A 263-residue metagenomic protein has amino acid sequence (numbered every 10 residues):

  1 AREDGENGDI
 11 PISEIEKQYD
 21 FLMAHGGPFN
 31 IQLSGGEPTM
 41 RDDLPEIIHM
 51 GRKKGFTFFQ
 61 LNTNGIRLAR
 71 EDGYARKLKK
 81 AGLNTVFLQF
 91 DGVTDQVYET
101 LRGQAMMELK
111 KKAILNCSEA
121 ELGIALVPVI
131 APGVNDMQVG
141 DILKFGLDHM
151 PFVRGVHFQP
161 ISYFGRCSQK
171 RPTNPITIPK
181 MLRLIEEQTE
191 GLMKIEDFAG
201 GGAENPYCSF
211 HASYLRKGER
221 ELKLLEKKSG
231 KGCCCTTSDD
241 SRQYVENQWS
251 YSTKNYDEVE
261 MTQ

Functional and structural regions predicted by a protein language model:
A1-T63, R67-A69, G73: Conserved alpha-helical substructure of the radical SAM core
R2-G5, T94-T100, R166-Q169: A short acidic, helix-capping loop that chelates divalent metal ions and anchors anionic groups
G5-I12, T100-M107, P132: Flexible, glycine- and charge-enriched loops at secondary-structure boundaries
M23-A24, R52, K79, L147-H149: Non-catalytic positions within long, well-ordered alpha-helices that form the structural scaffold/packing of enzyme
G26, N30-I31, Q60, N84-V86 (+3 more regions): Conserved C-terminal portion of the radical SAM core fold that forms the substrate/S-adenosylmethionine-binding
E37-T39, G65-R67, G92-T94, I130-P132 (+1 more regions): Active-site-proximal loop/turn and secondary-structure-junction residues that shape catalytic pockets, frequently
D42, F56-L61, G65-F87, D95-L126: Active-site-proximal cofactor/substrate-binding loop regions of enzyme domains
Y214-Q263: Radical SAM enzyme core and accessory elements
